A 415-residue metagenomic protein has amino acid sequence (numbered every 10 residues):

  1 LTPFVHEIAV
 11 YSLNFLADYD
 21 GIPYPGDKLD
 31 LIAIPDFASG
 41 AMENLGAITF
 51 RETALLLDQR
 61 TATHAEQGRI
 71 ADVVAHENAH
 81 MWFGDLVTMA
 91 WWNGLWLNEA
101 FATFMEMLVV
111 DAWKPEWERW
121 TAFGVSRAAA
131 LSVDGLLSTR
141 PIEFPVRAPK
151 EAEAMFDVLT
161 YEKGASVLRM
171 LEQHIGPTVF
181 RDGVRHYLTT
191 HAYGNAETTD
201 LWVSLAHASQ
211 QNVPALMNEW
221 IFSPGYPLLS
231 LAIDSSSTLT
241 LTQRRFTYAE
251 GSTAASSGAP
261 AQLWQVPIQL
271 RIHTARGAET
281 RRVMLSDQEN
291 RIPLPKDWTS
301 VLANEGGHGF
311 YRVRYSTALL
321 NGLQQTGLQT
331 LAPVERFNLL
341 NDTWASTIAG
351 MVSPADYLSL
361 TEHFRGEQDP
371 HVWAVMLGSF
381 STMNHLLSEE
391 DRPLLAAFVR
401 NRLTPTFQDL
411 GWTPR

Functional and structural regions predicted by a protein language model:
L1-S257, V375, E390-N401, P405: Hydrophobic alpha-helical and helix-loop surface patches within well-folded domains that function as non-catalytic
A79, I142-R147, L159, V167 (+2 more regions): Non-catalytic accessory/interaction domains
